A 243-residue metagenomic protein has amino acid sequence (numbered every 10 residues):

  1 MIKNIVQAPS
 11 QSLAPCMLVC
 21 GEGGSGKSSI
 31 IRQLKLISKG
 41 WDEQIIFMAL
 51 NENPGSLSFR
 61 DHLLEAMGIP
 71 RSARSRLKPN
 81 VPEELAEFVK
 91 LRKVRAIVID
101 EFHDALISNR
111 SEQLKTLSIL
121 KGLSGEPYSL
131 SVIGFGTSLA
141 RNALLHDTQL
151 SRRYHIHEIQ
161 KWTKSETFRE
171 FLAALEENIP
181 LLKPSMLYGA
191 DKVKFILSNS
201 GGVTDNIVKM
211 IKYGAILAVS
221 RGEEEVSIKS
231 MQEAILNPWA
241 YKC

Functional and structural regions predicted by a protein language model:
M1-Q11: Pre-Walker A adenine-sensing motif
Q11-Q33: Walker A/P-loop nucleotide-binding motif
A14-L18, I45, A96: Residue-level preference for the first positions of well-ordered beta-strands
K27, G55-L57, A140-L144: Switch/connector loops and helix/strand junctions flanking conserved nucleotide-binding motifs in nucleotide-processing
K39-A66: AAA+/P-loop NTPase substrate/partner-engagement loops
G55-F59, I69-P127, T167-F168, L187-K192 (+2 more regions): Mid-core helix/loop region of P-loop NTP-binding domains shared across ATPases and GTPases
L106, S118-D191: The catalytic "switch" region of P-loop NTPases
K164-C243: C-terminal alpha-helical "lid" subdomain
